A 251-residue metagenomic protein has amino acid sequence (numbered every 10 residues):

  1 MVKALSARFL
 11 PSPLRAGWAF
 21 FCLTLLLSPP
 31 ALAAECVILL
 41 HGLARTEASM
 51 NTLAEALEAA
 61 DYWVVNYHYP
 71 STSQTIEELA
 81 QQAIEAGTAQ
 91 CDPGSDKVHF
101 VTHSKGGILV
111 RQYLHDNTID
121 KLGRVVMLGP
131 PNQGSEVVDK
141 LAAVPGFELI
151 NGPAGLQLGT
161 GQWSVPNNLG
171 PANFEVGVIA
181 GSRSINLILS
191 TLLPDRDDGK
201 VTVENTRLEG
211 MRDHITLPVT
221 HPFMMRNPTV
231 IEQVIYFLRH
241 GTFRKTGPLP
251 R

Functional and structural regions predicted by a protein language model:
V2-W18: Bacterial N-terminal signal peptides that target proteins for export
A7, P11-S12, P93, G155-L158 (+1 more regions): Generic preference for hydrophobic/aromatic residues in regular secondary structure cores
S28-P30: N-terminal signal peptide c-region/cleavage motif recognized by signal peptidases
E35-H41, R45-A48, T52, E58-P70 (+1 more regions): Serine-dependent carboxylesterase/thioesterase catalytic core of lipase-like alpha/beta-hydrolase/SGNH enzymes
H115-R251: Helical cap/lid subdomain of alpha/beta-hydrolase-fold lipid enzymes that gates access to the catalytic pocket
